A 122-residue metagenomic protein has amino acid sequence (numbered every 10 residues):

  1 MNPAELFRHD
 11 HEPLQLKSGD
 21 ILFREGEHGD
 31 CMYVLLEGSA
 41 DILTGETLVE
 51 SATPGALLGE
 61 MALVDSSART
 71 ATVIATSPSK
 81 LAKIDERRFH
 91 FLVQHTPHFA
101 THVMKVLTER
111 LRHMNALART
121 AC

Functional and structural regions predicted by a protein language model:
M1-C122: Cytosolic regulatory regions built on CNB/CRP/Popeye-like sensor folds
